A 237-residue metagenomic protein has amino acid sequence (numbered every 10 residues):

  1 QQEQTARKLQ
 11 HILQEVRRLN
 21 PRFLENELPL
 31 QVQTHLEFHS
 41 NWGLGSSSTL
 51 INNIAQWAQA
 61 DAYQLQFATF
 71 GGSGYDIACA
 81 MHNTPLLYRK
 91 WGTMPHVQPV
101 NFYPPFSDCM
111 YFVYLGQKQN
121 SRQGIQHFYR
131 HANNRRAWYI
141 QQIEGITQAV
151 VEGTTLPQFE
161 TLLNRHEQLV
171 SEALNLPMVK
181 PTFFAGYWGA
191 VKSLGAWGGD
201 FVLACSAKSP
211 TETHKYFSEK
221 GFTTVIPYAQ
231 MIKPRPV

Functional and structural regions predicted by a protein language model:
Q1-L28, H35, D61-G71, Y75-A196 (+1 more regions): C-terminal nucleotide
V32-W42: Short acidic, glycine/Ser/Thr-rich loop/turn "cap" segments at secondary-structure junctions
N41-Y63: DPxDG-like acidic metal-binding loop motif
G45-S47, L194-G199: Glycine-rich beta-strand-to-loop/alpha-helix junction loops that act as flexible
A55, V202-L203: Short hydrophobic alpha-helical segments that form membrane-spanning helices or hydrophobic packing faces of helical
